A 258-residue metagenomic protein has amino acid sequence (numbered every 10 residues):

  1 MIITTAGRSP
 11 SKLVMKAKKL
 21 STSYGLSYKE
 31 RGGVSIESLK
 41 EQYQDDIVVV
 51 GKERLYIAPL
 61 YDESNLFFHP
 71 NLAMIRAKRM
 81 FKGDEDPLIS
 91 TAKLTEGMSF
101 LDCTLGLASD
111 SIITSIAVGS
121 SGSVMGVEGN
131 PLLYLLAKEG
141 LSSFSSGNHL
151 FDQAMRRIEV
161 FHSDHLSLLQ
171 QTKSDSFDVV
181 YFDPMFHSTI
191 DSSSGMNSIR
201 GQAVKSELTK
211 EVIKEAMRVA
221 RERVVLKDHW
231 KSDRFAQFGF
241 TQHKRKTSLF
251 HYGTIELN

Functional and structural regions predicted by a protein language model:
M1-G97: S-adenosyl-L-methionine
Q44-D45, F177, R221: Local beta-strand N-terminus motif with an aromatic residue
G97-A108, M125: Conserved class I S-adenosyl-L-methionine
S99, G122-S123, R157, E222-R223: Residues at the starts of beta-strands that form the adenosine-phosphate
L107-S121: Conserved SAM-binding loop of SAM-dependent methyltransferases across substrates and taxa, primarily the Class I
V127-V179: S-adenosyl-L-methionine
P131, P184-V212: Mobile active-site "lid"/loop adjacent to the S-adenosyl-L-methionine
T209-E256: Conserved Class I SAM-dependent methyltransferase catalytic core
